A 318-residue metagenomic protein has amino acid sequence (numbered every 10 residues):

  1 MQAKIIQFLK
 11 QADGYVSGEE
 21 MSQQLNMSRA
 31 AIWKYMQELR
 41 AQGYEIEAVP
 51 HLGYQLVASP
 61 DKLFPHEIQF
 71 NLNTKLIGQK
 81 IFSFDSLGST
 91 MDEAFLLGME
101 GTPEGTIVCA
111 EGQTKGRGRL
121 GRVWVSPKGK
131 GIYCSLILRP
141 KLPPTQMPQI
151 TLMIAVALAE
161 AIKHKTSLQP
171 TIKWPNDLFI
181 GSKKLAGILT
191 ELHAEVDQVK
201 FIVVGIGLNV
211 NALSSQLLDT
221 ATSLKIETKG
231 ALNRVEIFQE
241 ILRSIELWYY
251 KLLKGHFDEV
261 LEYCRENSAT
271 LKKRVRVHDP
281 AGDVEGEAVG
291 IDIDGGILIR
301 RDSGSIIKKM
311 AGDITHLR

Functional and structural regions predicted by a protein language model:
M1-S28, Q37, A41-Q42, P143-Q146 (+2 more regions): Long, positively charged amphipathic alpha-helical accessory segments at protein N-termini or as interdomain linkers
Q2-K163: N-terminal lobe of the biotin/lipoate ligase/transferase fold
E47, P170-T171: A local structural micro-motif
I77, T102-E104, W174, K183 (+1 more regions): Short, basic and Ser/Thr-rich N-terminal targeting/leader segments
K80-I81, G105-I107, I132, T171 (+2 more regions): Structural motif
D85, I172-W174: Short loop/edge segments at beta-strand edges and connector loops that shape dinucleotide/nucleotide cofactor-binding
D177: Conserved active-site carboxylates
